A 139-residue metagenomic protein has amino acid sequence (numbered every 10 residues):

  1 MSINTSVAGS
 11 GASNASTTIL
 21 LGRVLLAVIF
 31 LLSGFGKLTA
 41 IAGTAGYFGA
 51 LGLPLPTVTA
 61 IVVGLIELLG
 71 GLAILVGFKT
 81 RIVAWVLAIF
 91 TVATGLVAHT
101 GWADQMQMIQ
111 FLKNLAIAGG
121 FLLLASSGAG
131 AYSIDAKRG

Functional and structural regions predicted by a protein language model:
M1-T39, G49, P56-L65, L69-G139: Extended, low-polarity transmembrane helix blocks
G43-G46: Transmembrane-helix terminus/interface motifs of multi-pass secondary transporters
